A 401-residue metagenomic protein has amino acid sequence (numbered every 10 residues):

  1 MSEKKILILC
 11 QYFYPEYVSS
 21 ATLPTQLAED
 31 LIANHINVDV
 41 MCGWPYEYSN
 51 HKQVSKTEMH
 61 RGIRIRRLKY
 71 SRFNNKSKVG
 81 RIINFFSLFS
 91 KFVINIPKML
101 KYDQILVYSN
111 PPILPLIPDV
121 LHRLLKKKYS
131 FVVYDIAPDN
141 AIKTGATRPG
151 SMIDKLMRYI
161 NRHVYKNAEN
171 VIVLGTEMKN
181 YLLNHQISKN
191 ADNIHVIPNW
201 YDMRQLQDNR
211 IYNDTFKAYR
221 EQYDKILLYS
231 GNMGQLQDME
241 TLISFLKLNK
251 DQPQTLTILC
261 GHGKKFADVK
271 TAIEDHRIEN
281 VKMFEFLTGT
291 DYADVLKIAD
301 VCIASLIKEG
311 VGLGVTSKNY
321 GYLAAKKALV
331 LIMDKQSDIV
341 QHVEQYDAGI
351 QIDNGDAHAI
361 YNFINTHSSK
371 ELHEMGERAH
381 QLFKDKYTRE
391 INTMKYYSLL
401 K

Functional and structural regions predicted by a protein language model:
M1-R61, L246-D251: N-terminal subdomain of nucleotide-sugar transferases
W44, E177, I197-W200: Carbohydrate-associated surface elements
L116, V120-L124, S151-V173: Membrane-proximal helix-turn-helix segments that form the acceptor-binding/catalytic region of lipid-linked
L183-H195, W200-A218, Y223: Acidic anion/phosphate-binding donor-loop and adjacent secondary structure in glycosyltransferase catalytic cores
T215-Q237, I243-L246, I258: Conserved donor-binding/catalytic core segment of Leloir-type glycosyltransferases
Q237, T288-V295, C302-L323, L329-Q341: Nucleotide-sugar-dependent
I258-G261, A267-A293: Nucleotide-activated donor-binding/catalytic signature segment of Leloir-type glycosyltransferases, i.e., the conserved
H373-K386: A short, well-ordered alpha-helix in the C-terminal region of glycosyltransferases
